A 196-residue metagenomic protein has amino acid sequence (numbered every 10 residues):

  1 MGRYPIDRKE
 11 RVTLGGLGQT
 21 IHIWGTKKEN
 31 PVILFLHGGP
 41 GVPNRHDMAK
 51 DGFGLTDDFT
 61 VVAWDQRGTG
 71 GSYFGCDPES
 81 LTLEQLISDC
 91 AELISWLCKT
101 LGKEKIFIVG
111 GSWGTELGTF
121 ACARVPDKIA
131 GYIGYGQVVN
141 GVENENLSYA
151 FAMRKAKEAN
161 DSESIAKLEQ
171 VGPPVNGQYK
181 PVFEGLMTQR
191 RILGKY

Functional and structural regions predicted by a protein language model:
L14-G25: A short loop-to-beta-strand scaffold at the N-terminal edge of the catalytic core in hydrolase folds
N30-G39: Short beta-strand element of the alpha/beta-hydrolase
P40, Q66-G70, G114, V139: Alpha/beta-hydrolase active-site loop signature
P40-G52: The serine-hydrolase catalytic nucleophile loop
L55-F74: Conserved alpha/beta-hydrolase
Q85-K105: Conserved acidic catalytic loop of the alpha/beta-hydrolase fold
K103-N146: Conserved hydrolase catalytic core segment
V142-Y196: Accessory cap/linker subdomain of secreted extracellular hydrolases
